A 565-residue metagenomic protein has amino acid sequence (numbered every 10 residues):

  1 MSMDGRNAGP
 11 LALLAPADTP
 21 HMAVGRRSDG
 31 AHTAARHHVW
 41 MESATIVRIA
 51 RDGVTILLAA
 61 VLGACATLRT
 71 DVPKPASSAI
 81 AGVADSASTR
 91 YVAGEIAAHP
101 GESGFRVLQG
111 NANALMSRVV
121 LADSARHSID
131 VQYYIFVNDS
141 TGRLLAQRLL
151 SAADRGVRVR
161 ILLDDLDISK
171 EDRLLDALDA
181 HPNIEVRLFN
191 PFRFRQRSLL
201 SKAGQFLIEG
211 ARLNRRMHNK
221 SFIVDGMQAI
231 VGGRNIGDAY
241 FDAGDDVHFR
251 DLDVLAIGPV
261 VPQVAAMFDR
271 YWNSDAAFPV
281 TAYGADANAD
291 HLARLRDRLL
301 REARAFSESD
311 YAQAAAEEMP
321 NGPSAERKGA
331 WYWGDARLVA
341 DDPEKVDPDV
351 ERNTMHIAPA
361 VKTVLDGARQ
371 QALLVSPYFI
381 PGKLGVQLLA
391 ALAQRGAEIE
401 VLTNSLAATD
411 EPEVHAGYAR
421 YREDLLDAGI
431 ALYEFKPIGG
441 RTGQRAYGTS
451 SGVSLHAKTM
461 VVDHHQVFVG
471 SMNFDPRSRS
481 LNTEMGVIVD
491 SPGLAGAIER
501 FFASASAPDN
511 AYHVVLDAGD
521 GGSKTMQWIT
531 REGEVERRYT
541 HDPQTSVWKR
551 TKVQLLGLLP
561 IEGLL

Functional and structural regions predicted by a protein language model:
G5-A8, M22, T33, V39: Short hydrophobic alpha-helical segments enriched in small aliphatic residues
L11-L14, L57: Leucine-biased recognition of intrinsically disordered, low-complexity hydrophobic segments
V39-V54: Bacterial N-terminal signal peptides that target proteins for export
T45, A64-K220, V224-L565: Charged, low-complexity intrinsically disordered terminal segments
G53-G63: Bacterial N-terminal signal peptides
